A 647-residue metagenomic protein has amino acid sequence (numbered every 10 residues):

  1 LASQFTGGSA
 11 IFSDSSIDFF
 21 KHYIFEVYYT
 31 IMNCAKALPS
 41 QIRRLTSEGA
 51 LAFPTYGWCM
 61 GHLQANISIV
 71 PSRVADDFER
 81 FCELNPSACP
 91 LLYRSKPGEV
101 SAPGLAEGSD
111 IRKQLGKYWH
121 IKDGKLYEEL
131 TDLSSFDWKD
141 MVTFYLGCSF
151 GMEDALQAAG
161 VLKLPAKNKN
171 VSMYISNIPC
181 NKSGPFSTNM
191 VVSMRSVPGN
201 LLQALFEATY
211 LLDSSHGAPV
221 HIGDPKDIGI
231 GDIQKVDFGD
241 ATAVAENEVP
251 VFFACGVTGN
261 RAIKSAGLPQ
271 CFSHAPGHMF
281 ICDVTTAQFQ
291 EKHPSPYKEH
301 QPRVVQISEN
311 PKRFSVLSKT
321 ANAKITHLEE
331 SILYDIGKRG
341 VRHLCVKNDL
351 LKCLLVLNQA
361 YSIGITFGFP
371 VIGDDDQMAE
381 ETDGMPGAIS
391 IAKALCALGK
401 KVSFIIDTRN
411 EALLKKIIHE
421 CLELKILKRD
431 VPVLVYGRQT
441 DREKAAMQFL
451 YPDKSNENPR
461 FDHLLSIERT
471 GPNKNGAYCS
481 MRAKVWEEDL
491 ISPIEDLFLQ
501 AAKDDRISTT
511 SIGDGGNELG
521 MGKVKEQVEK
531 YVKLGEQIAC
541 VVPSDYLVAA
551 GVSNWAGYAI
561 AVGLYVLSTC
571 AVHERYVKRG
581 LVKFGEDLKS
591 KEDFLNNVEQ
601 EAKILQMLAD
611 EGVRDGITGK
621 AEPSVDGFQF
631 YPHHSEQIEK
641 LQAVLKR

Functional and structural regions predicted by a protein language model:
I31-L146, V192, S196-G239, V244-F253 (+9 more regions): Metallocofactor- and cofactor-centric catalytic cores in central/energy metabolism, strongly enriched
I121-K122, E128-A241, G373, M378-E380 (+3 more regions): Conserved mixed alpha/beta catalytic, RNA-binding, or beta-rich assembly cores of soluble enzyme, regulatory
L164-S187, I405-A446: Long, charge-dense
A241-M279, E536-E574, R579-E586: A hydrophobic, small-residue-rich beta->alpha segment in the mid-to-C-terminal subdomain of diverse proteins
Y361, P459-H463, I507: Conserved acidic residues
S403-I405, L434, H463, S508-I512: Hydrophobic/aromatic beta-strand patches that form the interior of the parallel beta-sheet core in alpha/beta enzyme
K416-L499: An acidic, phosphate/nucleotide-engaging active-site surface
E574-R647: C-terminal accessory domains and tails appended to enzymatic cores
